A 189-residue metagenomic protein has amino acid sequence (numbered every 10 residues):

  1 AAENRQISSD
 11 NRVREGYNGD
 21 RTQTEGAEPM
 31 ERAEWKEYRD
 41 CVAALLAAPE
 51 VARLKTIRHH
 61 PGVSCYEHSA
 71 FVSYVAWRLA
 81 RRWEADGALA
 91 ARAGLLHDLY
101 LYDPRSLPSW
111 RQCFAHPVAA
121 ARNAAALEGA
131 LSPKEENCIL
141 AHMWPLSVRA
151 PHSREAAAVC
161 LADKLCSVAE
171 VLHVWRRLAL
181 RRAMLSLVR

Functional and structural regions predicted by a protein language model:
Q6, D10-R189: Metal-dependent phosphohydrolase cores
